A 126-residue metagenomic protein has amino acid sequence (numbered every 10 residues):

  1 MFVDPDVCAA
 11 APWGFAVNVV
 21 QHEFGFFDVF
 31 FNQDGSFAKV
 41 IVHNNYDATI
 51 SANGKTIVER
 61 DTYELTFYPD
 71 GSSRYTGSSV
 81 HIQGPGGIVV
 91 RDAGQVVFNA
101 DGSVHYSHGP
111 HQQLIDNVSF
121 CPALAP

Functional and structural regions predicted by a protein language model:
M1-P126: Beta-strand-enriched cores of mature, soluble protein domains
